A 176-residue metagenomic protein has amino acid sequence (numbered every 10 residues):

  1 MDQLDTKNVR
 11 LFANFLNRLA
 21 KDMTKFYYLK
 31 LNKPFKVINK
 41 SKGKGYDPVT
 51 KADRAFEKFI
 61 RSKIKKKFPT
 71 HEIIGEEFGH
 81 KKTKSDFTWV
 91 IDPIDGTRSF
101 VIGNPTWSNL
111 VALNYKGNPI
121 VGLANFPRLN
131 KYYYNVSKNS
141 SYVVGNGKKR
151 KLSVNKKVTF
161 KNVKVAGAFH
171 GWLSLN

Functional and structural regions predicted by a protein language model:
M1-I94: N-terminal subdomain of lithium-sensitive/metallo-dependent phosphomonoesterases centered on the IMPase/IPPase/PAP
T24, E72-G75, G79, G96 (+4 more regions): Glycine-centered flexibility sites
R61, K84, F100-G103, Y134: Short, function-defining helix-loop hinge/capping sites that tune catalysis or transport
K66, P105-S108, N139: Residues in and immediately flanking transmembrane alpha helices
T88-R128: Glycine-rich active-site/cofactor-binding loop and its immediate structural neighborhood
A112-N176: Acidic beta-strand-loop-alpha-helix segment within the catalytic core of divalent metal-dependent phosphate-processing
